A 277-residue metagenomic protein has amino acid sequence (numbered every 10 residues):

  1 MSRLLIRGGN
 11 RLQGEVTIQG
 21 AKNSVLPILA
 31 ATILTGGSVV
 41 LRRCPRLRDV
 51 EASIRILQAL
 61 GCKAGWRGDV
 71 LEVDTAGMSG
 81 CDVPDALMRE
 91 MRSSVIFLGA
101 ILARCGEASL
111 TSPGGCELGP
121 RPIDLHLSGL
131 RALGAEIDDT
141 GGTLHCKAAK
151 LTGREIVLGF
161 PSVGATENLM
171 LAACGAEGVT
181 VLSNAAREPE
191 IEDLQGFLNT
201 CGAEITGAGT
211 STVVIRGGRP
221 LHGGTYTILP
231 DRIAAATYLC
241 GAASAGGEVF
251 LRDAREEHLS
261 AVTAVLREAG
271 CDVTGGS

Functional and structural regions predicted by a protein language model:
M1-S277: Short, structured segments at the rim of ligand-binding sites
